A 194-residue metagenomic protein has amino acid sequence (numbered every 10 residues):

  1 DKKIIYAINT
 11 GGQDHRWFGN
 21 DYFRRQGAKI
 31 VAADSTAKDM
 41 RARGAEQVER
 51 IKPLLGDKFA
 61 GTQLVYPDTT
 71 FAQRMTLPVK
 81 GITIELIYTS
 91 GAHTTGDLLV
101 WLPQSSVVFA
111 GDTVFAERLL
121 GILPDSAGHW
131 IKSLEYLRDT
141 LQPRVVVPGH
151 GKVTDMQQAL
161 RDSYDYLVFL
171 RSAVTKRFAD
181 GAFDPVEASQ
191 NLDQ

Functional and structural regions predicted by a protein language model:
D1-V31: Active-site metal-binding motif and surrounding structural segment of the metallo-beta-lactamase
I5, D68, R144: Conserved acidic residues
H15-G19, D39-R41, R118-L119, D155-Q158: Extracytoplasmic/secreted cell-surface and envelope-processing proteins
A33-D34, G149: Generic beta-sheet signal
T36-T89, T95, P103-Q104, L134: Metallo-beta-lactamase
T76, T83-F169: Metallo-beta-lactamase
D165-D180: His/Asp/Glu-enriched, well-ordered alpha-helical/loop segment that forms or immediately abuts the divalent-metal
A179-Q194: C-terminal regulatory/interaction regions
